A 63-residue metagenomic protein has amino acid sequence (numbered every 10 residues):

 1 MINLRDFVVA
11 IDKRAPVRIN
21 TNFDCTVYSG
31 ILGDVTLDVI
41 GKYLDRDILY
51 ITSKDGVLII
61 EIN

Functional and structural regions predicted by a protein language model:
M1-I2, N63: Absolute protein N-terminus
I2-D24: N-terminal acidic leader/helix
N20-N63: Detector for the mature cores of small, proteolytically processed and post-translationally modified peptide effectors
